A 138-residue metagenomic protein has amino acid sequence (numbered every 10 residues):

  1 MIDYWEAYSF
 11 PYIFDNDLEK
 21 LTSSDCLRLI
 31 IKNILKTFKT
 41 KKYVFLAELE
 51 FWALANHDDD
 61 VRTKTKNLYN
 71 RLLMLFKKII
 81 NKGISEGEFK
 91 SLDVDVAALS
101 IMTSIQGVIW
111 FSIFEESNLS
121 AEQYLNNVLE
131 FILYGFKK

Functional and structural regions predicted by a protein language model:
M1: Helix-turn-helix
Y4, F14-Y43, A97-I101, E122: Hydrophobic alpha-helical connector segments
A7-F10, T40-L46, D59-S85, V96-L99: Amphipathic alpha-helical packing segments from all-alpha helical-bundle domains
N16, K32-K39, E48-H57, F131-G135: Helix-loop "lid/cap" segments that line or gate small-molecule binding pockets
L29-K36, L73-K82, S104, E115-K138: C-terminal peripheral helix-coil segments that are non-catalytic and often amphipathic
L92: Beta-hairpin "wing" of winged helix-turn-helix
G107-F111: Structural signal for membrane-spanning alpha-helices in multi-pass inner-membrane proteins, emphasizing helix cores
